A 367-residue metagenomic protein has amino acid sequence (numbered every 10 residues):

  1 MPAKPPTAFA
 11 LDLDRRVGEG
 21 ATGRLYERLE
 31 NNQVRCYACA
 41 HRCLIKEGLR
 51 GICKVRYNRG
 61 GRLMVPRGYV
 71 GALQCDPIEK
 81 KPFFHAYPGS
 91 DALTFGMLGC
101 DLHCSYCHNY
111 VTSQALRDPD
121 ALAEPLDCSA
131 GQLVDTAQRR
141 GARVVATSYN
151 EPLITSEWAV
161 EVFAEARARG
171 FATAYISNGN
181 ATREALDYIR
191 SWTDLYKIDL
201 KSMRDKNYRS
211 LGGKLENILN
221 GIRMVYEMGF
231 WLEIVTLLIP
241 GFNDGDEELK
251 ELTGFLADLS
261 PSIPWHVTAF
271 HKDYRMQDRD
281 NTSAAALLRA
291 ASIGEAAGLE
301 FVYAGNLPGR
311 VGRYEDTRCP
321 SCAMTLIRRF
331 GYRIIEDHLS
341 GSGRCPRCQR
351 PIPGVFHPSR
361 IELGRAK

Functional and structural regions predicted by a protein language model:
M1-E47, F242, D246-K367: Auxiliary Fe-S-binding modules of radical SAM enzymes
G20-A21, G48, N58, V65-G68 (+4 more regions): Residue-level signal for pocket-adjacent positions within structured domains
A38, I52-V55, G99-L102, Y106 (+2 more regions): Short, cysteine/histidine-rich loop/knuckle motifs that typically chelate Zn2+
R42, K46, R56-R59, H103 (+3 more regions): Cys/His-rich metal-chelating microdomains
I52-V55, G60-P66, L326-I334: Short recognition patches in nucleic-acid-associated and regulatory proteins
N58-L195, L363-K367: Conserved Radical SAM active-site core
R117, T147, I176, I234-V235 (+3 more regions): Residue-level detector of family-conserved "landmark" positions at structurally sensitive sites
D127-A285, A290-I293: Conserved AdoMet/S-adenosylmethionine-binding subsite of the radical SAM
